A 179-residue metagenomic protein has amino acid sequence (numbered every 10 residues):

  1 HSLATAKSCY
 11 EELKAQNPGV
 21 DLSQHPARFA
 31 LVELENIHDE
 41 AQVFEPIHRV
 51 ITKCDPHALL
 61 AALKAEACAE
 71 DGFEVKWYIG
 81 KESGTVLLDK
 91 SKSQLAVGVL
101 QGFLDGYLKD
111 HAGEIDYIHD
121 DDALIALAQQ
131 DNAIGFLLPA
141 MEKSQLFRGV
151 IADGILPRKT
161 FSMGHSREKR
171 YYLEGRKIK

Functional and structural regions predicted by a protein language model:
H1-K179: Surface-exposed, charge/polar-rich loops and edge strands
